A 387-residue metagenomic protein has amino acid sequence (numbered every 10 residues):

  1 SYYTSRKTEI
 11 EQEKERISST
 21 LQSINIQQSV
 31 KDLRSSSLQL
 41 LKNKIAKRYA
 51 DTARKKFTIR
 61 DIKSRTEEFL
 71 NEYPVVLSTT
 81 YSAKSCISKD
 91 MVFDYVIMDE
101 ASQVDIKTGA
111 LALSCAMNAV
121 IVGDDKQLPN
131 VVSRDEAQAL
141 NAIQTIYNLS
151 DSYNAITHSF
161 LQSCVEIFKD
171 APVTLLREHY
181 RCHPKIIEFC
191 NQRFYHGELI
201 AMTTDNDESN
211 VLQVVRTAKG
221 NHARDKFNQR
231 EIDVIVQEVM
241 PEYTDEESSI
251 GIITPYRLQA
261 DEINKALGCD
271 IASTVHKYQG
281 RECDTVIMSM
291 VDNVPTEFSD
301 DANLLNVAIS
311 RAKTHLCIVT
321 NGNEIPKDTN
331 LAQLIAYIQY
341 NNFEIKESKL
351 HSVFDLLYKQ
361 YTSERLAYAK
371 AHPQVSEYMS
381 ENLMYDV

Functional and structural regions predicted by a protein language model:
S1-V92: Conserved helicase NTPase catalytic core signature
Y81-M98, S102-D386: Conserved helicase motor core of SF1/SF2 NTP-dependent helicases
